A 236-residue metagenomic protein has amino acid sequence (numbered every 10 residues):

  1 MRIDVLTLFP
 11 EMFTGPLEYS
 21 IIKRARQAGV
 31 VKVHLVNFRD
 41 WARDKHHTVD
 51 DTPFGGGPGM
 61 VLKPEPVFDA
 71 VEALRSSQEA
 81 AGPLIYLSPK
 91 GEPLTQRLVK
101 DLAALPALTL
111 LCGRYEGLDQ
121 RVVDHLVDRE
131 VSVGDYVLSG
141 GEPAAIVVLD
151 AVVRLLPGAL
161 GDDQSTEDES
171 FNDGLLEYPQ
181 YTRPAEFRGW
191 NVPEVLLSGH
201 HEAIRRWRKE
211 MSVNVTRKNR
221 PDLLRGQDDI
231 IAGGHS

Functional and structural regions predicted by a protein language model:
M1-L74, L197, H201-R225, H235: N-terminal nucleotide/polyanion-binding subdomain common to many enzyme families
D4-L6, H34-V36, I85, L108-T109 (+1 more regions): Hydrophobic/aromatic beta-strand patches that form the interior of the parallel beta-sheet core in alpha/beta enzyme
L8, F38, L87-K90, C112-Y115 (+3 more regions): Fold-independent oxyanion-binding glycine-rich loops and adjacent beta-strand/coil segments at enzyme active sites
S20-R24, K100-A104, L126: Short, solvent-exposed amphipathic alpha-helical segments in soluble enzyme and RNA/protein-processing domains
P58-V61, P93, Y115, D119 (+5 more regions): Gly/Ser/Thr-rich beta-alpha loop segments that engage phosphate groups in nucleotides
K63-R114, Q120: S-adenosyl-L-methionine/SAH cofactor-binding core of RNA-modifying enzymes
L118, V122-E169: Structured adenosyl-cofactor binding patch, chiefly the S-adenosyl-L-methionine
P143, L155-E194: Internal, active-site/partner-interface "lid" segment
